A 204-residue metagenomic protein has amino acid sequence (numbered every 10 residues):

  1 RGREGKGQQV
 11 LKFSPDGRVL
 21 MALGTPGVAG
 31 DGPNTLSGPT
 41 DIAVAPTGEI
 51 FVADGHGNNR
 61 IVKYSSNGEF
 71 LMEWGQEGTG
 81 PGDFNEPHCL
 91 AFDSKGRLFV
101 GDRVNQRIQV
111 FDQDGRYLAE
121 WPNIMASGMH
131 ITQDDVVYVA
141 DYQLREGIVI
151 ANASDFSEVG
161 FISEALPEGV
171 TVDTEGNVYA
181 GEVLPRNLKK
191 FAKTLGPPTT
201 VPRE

Functional and structural regions predicted by a protein language model:
R1-E204: Eukaryotic scaffold repeat domains enriched in small/polar residues
